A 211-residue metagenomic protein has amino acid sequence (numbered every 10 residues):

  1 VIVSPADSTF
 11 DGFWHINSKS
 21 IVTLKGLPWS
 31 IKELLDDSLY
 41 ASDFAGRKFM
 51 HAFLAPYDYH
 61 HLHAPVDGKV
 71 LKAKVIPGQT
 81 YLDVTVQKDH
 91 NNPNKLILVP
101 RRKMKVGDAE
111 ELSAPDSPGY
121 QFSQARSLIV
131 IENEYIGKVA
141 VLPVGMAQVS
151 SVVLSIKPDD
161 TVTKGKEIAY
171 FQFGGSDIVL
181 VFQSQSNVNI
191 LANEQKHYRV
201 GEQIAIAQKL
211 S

Functional and structural regions predicted by a protein language model:
V1-S211: Contiguous, well-folded functional domains in the mature portion of proteins
